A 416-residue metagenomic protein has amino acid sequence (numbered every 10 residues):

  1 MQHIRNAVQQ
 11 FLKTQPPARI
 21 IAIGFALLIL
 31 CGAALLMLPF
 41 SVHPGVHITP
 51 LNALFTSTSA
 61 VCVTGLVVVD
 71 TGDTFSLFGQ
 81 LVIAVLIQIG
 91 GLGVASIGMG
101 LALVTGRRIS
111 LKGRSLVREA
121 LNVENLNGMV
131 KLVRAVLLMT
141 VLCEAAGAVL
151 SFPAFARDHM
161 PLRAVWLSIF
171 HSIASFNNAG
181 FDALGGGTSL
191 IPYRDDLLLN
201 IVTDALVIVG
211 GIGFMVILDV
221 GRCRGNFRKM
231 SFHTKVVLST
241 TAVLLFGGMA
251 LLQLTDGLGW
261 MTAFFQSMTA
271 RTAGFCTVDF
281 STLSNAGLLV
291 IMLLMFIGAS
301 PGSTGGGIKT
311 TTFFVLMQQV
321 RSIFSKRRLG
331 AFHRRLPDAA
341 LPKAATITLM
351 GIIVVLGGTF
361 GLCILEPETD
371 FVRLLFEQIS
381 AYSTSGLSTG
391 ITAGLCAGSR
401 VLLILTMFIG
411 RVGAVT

Functional and structural regions predicted by a protein language model:
M1-T416: Membrane-proximal intracellular helices of multi-pass ion channels
